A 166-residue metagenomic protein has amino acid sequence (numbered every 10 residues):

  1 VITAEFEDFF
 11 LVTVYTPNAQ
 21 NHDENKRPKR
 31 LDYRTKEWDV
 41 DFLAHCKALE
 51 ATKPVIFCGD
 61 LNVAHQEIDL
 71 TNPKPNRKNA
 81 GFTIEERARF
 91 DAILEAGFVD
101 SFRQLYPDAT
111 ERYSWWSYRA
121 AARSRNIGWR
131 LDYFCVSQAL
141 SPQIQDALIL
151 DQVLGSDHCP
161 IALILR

Functional and structural regions predicted by a protein language model:
V1-R166: Active-site regions of metal-assisted phosphoester/phosphodiester hydrolases, unifying DNase/endonuclease modules
